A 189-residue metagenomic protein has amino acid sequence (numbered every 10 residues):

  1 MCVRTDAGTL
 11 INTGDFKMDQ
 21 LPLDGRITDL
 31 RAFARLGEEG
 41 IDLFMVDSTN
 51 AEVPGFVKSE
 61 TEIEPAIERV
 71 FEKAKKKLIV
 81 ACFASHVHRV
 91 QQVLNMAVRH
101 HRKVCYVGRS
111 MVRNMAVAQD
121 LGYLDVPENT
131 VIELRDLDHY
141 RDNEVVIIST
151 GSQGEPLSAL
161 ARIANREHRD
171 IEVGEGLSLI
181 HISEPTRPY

Functional and structural regions predicted by a protein language model:
M1-Y140, S158-E172: His/Asp/Glu-rich metal-coordinating catalytic cores of metallo-dependent phosphodiesterases/hydrolases acting on
D42, V145, L177: Conserved acidic residues
K103, S178-L179: The feature marks the mature, well-folded catalytic cores of soluble enzymes
V146-T150: Conserved two-lobed SF2 helicase motor
G151-S152, S183: Aromatic- and Gly/Pro-rich donor/ligand-binding loops that form nucleotide- or phosphate-bearing donor binding pockets
E155-P156, R187: Short, surface-exposed beta-strand/loop "edge" segments at domain boundaries and coil↔beta transitions
I180-Y189: Single conserved hydrophobic/aromatic residue that forms the stacking wall/gate of nucleotide- or nucleobase-binding
